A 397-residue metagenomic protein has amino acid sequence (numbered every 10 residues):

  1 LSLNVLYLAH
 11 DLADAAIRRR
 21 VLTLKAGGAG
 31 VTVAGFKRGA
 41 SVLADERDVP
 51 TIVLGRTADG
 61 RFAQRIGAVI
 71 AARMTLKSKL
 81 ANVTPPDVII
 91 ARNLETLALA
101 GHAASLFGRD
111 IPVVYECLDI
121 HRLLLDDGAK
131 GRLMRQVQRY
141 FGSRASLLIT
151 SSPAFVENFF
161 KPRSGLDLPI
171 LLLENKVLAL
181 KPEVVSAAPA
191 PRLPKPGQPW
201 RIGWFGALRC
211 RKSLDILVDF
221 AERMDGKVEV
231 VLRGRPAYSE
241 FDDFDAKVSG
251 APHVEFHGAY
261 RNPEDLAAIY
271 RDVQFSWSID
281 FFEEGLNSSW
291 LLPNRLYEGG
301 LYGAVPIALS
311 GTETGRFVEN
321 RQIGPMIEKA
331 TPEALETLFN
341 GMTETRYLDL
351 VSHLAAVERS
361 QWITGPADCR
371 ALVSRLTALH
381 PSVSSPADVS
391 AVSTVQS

Functional and structural regions predicted by a protein language model:
L1-D45, L147, S164, E174 (+3 more regions): N-terminal subdomain of nucleotide-sugar transferases
L6, I149, A190-K212, L217-E222 (+1 more regions): Conserved donor-binding/catalytic core segment of Leloir-type glycosyltransferases
G35, R139-A188, R192, G197: Donor nucleotide-sugar binding/catalytic pocket of nucleotide-sugar-dependent glycosyltransferases
G67-A71, I111-V114, I120-R144, A179-S186: Nucleotide-sugar donor phosphate/pyrophosphate-binding loop at the beta->alpha transition of glycosyltransferases
M74-A81, A98, L106, Y115 (+3 more regions): Membrane-proximal helix-turn-helix segments that form the acceptor-binding/catalytic region of lipid-linked
K212, A259-Y297, I307-R316: Nucleotide-sugar-dependent
G234, F241-F275: Nucleotide-activated donor-binding/catalytic signature segment of Leloir-type glycosyltransferases, i.e., the conserved
K329-E336, T343-L379, S385: A charged, aromatic-enriched C-terminal amphipathic alpha-helix characteristic of glycosyltransferases across folds
